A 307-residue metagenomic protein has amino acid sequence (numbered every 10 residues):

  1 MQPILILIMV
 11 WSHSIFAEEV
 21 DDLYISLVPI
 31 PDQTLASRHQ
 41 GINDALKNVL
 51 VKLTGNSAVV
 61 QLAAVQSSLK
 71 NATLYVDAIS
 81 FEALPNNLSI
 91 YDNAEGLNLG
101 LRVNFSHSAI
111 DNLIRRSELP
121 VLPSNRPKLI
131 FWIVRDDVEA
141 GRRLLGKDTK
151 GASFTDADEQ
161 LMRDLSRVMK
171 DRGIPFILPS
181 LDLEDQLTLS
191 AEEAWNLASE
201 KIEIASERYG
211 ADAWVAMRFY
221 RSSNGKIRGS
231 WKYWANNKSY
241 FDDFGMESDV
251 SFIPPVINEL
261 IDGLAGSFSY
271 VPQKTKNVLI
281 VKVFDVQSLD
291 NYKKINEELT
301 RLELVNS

Functional and structural regions predicted by a protein language model:
M1-L7: Sec-dependent signal peptide recognition, specifically the positively charged N-region followed immediately by
S12-S14: N-terminal signal peptide c-region/cleavage motif recognized by signal peptidases
V20-I25, L74-V76, G96-G100, S124-I130 (+7 more regions): Extracytoplasmic
V20-P29, R102, S106-A109, S206-I253: Amphipathic beta-strand/beta-sheet edge segments enriched in Tyr/Trp
D21, Q40-N56, F105, N112-V121 (+4 more regions): C-terminal/domain-edge helix-coil "capping" segments
I42-S68, P127, F131-W195, I295-S307: N-terminal segment of the mature soluble domain
L62-R135, A140-L144, Q160: Signal peptide-directed extracytoplasmic domains
L74-N87, I177-S180, E193-K226: A short, hydrophobic beta-strand-centered structural micro-motif
